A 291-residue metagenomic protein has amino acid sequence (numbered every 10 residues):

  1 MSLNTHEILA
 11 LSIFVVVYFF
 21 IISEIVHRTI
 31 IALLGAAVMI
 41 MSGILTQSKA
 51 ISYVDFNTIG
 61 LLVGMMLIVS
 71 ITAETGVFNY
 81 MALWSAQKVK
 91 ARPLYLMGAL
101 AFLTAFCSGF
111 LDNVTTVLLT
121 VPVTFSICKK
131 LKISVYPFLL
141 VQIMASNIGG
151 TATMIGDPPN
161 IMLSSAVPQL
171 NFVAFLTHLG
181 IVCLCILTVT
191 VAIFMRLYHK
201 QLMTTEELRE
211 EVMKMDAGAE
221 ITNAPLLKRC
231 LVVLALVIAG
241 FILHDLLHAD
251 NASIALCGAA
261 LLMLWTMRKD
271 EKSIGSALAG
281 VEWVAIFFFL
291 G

Functional and structural regions predicted by a protein language model:
M1-H6, S48-T58, F172-V182, T222-P225 (+2 more regions): Interfacial loop-to-helix junctions that mark the boundaries of transmembrane helices in multi-pass membrane
M1-S12, L83, Q87-K90, R196-L234 (+1 more regions): Intrinsically disordered, low-complexity non-transmembrane regions of multi-pass membrane transporters
S2, K130-Y136, L140, A152-I155 (+1 more regions): Juxtamembrane and boundary regions of transmembrane helices in multi-pass small-molecule transporters and channels
V15-L33, A224, K228, V237-C257: Flexible hinge motifs at transmembrane-helix junctions and intramembrane kinks/re-entrant loops in multi-pass membrane
S48-S134, W283-G291: Membrane-embedded alpha-helical segments and adjacent helix-loop junctions characteristic of multi-pass solute
M66-S70, A91, L100-N113, M144-T153 (+2 more regions): Helix-loop-helix module between adjacent transmembrane segments
N79-A82, T115-S126, L139-L140, T153-P168: Re-entrant/interfacial helical elements at transmembrane boundaries that shape and gate the permeation pathway
V233-G291: Transmembrane helical segments that form the transport core of multi-pass membrane transport proteins
